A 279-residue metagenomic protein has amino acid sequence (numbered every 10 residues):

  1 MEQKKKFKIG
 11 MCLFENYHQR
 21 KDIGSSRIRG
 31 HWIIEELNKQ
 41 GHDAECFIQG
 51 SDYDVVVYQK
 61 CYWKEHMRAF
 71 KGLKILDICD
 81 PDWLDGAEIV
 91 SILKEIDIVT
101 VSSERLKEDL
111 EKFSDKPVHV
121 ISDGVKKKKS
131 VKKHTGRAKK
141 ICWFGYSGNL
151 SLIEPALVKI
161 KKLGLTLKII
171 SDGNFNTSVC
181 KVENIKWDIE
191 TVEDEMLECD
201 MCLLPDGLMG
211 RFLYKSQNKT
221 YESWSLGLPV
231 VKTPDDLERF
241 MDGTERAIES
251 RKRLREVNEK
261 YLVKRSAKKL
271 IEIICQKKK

Functional and structural regions predicted by a protein language model:
M1-Y62, K264, K268-I273, K279: N-terminal pre-catalytic "stem/leader" segment of glycosyltransferase-like enzymes
L13-E36, K126-E195: Conserved catalytic-core segment of nucleotide-activated headgroup transferases in glycan assembly
S26, Q59-K60, V101-S103, D123 (+1 more regions): Replace "coordinates the UDP/GDP/TDP-sugar" with "coordinates nucleotide-activated sugar donors
N38-E111: Extended catalytic core of nucleotide-activated donor transferases of GT-like folds
Y53-Y58, A69-L76, I96-I98, D115-V120 (+2 more regions): Active-site regions of enzymes building and remodeling cell-envelope glycoconjugates
D97-D109, D115-S130: Donor nucleotide-sugar binding/catalytic pocket of nucleotide-sugar-dependent glycosyltransferases
K128, E245-K279: A charged, aromatic-enriched C-terminal amphipathic alpha-helix characteristic of glycosyltransferases across folds
G148-S151, I189-S225, V231-D235: Nucleotide-sugar-dependent
